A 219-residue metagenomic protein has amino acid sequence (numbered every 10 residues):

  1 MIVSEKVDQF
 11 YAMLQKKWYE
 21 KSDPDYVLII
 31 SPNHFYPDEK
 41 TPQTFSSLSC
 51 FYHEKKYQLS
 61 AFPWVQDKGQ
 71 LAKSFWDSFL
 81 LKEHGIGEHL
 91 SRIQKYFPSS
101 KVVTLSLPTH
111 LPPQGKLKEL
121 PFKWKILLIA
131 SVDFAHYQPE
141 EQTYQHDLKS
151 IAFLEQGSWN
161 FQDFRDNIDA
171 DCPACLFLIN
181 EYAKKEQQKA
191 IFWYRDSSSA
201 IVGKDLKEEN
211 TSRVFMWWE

Functional and structural regions predicted by a protein language model:
M1-G203: Active-site histidine-anchored catalytic micro-motif
D196-E219: Long, Lys/Arg- and hydrophobic-enriched amphipathic alpha-helices
